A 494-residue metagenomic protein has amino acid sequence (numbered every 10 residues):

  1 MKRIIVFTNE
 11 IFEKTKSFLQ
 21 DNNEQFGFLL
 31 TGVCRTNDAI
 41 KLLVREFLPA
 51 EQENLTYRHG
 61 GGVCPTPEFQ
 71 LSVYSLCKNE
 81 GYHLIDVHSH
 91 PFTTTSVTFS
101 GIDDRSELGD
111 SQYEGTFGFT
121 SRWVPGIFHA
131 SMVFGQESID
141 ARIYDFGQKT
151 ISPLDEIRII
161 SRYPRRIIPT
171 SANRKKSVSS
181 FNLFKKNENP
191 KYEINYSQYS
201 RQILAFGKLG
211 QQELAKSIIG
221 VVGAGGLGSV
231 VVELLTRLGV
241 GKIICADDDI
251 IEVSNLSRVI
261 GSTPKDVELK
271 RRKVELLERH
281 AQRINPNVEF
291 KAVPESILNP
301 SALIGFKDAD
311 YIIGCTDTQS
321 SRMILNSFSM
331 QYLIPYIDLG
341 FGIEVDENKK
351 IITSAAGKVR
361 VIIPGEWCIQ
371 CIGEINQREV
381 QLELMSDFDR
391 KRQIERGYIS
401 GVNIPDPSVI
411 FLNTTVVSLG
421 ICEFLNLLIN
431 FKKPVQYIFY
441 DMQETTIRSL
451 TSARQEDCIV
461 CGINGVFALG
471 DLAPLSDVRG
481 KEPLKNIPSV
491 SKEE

Functional and structural regions predicted by a protein language model:
M1-I85, P91-S179: Conserved beta-strand-loop surface patch within small alpha/beta domains used for substrate/adaptor or ligand engagement
P91, D248-I250, F341-G342: Short, ordered loop/turn segments at secondary-structure junctions
T95-S96, I251-L256, V380: Short acidic/His/Gly/Ser-rich catalytic and metal-binding motifs that mark active-site loops of diverse hydrolases
G126-H129, V288, Y332-I334: A short helix->loop->beta-strand "cap" motif at the edges of active sites that frequently abuts
P169, R174-I194, E213, I218-I219 (+2 more regions): Glycine-rich phosphate/adenylate-binding loop
G207-E252: Glycine-rich adenosine-cofactor-binding loop
K242-N285: Glycine-rich phosphate-binding loop and adjoining beta1-alpha1-beta2 segment of Rossmann-like nucleotide-binding folds
L269-Y311, C315-M323: A structured beta-alpha segment of the ubiquitous adenosine-cofactor-binding alpha/beta core
